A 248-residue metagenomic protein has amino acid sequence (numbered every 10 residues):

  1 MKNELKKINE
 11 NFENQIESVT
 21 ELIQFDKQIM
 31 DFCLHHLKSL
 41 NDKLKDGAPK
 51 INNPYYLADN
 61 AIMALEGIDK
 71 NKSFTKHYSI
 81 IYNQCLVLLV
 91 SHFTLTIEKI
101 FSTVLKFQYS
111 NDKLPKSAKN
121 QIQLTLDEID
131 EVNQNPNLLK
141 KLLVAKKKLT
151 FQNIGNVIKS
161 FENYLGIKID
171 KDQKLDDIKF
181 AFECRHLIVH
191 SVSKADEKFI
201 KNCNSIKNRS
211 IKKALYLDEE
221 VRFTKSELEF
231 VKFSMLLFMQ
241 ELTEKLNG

Functional and structural regions predicted by a protein language model:
M1-E13, E17-S18, C184, H190-G248: Polyanionic, low-complexity intrinsically disordered segments
M1-S91: Charged alpha-helical initiation segments
I8, F12, V19, D26-I29 (+10 more regions): Generic structural signal of hydrophobic/aromatic residues within well-ordered alpha-helices of folded domains
Q15, L22, D26, L40 (+6 more regions): Amphipathic alpha-helices that form helix-helix packing interfaces
I23, L44-G47, I51, I129 (+3 more regions): Short, flexible helical or helix-coil boundary motifs
D42-K45, F107-D127, N202-L217: Charge-rich, acidic-biased intrinsically disordered regions
Y55-C184: Helix-loop junctions and short alpha-helical segments
